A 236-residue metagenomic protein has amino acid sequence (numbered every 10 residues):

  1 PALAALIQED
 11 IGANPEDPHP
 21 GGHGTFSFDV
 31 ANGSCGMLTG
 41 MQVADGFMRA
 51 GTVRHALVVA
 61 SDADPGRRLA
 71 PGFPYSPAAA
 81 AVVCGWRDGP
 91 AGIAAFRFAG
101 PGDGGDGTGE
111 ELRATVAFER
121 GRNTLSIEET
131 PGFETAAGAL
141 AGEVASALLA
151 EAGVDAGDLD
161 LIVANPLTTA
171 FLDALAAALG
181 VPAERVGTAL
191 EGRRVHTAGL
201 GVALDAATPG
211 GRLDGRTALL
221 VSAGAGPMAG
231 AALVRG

Functional and structural regions predicted by a protein language model:
P1-A2, L6, D17-R49, D160-G236: Claisen-condensing/thiolase-fold acyl-transfer catalytic domains that form or cleave C-C bonds in fatty acid
P1-L6, A50, P65-A70, P77 (+3 more regions): Active-site-adjacent elements of ketosynthase-type condensing enzymes
I7-G12: Glycosyltransferases and closely related glycan-assembly transferases that use nucleotide-activated donors
G46-A56, G85-G92, G153-D155: Secondary-structure boundary elements
R54-V58, A218-L220: Short glycine-aspartate micro-motif
S61, W86, A223: Cofactor-binding loop segments of dinucleotide-utilizing enzymes, especially the Rossmann-like FAD- and NAD(P)+-binding
D64, P71-A139, E143: Condensing-enzyme catalytic core mediating Claisen C-C bond formation in acyl metabolism
G142-D160, A207-R212: Phosphate/pyrophosphate-binding loops at sites that engage ATP/ADP/AMP, CoA/4′-phosphopantetheine, polyphosphate
